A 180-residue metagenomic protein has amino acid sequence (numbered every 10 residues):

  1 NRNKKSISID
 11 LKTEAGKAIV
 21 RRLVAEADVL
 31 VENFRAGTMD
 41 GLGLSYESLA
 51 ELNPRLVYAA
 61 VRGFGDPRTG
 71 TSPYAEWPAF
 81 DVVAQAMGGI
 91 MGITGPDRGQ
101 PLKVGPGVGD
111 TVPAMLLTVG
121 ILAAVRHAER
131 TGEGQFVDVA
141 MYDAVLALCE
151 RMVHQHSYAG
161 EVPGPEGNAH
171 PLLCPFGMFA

Functional and structural regions predicted by a protein language model:
N1-E51: A structured beta-alpha segment of the ubiquitous adenosine-cofactor-binding alpha/beta core
N3, V29, V82, T111 (+1 more regions): A contiguous active-site-proximal alpha/beta segment in oxidoreductase catalytic domains
I7, V57-A59, V137: Hydrophobic/aromatic beta-strand patches that form the interior of the parallel beta-sheet core in alpha/beta enzyme
D10, R62, D143: Residues at the C-termini of beta-strands that transition into short coil/loop
A36, D40-T94: Rossmann-fold NAD(P)-binding glycine/threonine-rich loop
Q85-A180: Acidic, glycine-rich segments within the central catalytic cores of soluble metabolic enzymes that bind/position
